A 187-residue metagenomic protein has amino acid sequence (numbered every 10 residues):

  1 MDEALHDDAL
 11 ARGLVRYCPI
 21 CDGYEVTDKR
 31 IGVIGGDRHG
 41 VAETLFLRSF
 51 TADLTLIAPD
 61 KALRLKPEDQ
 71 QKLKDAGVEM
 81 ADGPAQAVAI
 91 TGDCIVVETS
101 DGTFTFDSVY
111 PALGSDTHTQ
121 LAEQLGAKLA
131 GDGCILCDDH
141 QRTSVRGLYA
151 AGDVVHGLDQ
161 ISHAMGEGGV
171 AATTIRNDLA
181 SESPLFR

Functional and structural regions predicted by a protein language model:
D2-A4, D8-E25, L113-L158, S162 (+2 more regions): FAD-site-proximal beta/loop scaffold in flavoenzymes
I20, G36, P59-K61, D153: Cofactor-binding loop segments of dinucleotide-utilizing enzymes, especially the Rossmann-like FAD- and NAD(P)+-binding
Y24, G40, A62-L63, G157: Alpha-helix N-cap/loop-to-helix initiation residues
D28, F106, V145: Active-site acidic short loop of glycosyltransferases
K29-F50: Rossmann-like NAD(P)H-binding beta-loop-alpha module
S49-C134, A180-R187: A Rossmann-like FAD-binding core segment of flavoenzymes
S49-T51, A164-A172: Short, electropositive alpha-helical surface patch
